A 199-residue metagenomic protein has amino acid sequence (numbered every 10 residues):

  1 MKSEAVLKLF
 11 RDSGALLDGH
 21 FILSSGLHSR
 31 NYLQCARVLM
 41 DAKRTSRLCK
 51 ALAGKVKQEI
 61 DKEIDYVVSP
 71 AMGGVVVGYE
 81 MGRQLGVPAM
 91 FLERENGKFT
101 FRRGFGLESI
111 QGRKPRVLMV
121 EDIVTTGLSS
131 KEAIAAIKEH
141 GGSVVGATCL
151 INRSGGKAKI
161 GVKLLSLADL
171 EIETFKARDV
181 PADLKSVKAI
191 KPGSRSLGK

Functional and structural regions predicted by a protein language model:
M1-K199: PRPP-associated nucleotide enzymes
